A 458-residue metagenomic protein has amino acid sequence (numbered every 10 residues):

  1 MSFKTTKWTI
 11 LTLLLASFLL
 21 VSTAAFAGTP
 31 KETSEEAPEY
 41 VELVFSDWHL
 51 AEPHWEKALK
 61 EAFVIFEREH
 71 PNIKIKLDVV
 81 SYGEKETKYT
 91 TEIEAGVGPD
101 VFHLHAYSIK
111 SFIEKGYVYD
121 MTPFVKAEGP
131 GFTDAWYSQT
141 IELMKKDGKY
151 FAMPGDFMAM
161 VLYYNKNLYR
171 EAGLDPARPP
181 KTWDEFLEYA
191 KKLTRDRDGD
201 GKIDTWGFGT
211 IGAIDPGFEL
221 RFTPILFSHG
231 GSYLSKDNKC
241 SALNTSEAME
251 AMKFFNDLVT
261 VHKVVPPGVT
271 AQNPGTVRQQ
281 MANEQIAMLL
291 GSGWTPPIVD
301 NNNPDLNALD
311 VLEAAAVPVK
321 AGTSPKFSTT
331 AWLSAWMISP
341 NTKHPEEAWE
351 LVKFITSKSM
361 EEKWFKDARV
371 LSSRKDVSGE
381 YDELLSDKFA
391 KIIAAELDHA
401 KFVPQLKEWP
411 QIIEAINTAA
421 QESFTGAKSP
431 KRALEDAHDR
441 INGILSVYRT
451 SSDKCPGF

Functional and structural regions predicted by a protein language model:
S2-L11, T23-Y117, K126-D134, P176 (+10 more regions): Conserved N-terminal structural module of periplasmic/extracytoplasmic solute-binding proteins
T29, S81, A106-V161, L187 (+7 more regions): Hinge/lid segment of periplasmic solute-binding proteins
V64, R68-E69, K74, A172 (+4 more regions): Extracytoplasmic/periplasmic substrate-recognition and gating elements
G83-D120, F132-A152, L162-Y163, L168 (+5 more regions): Pocket-flanking alpha-helical
Y119-W136, P179, D198-G199, W206-D215 (+6 more regions): Short, solvent-exposed loop/beta-turn-alpha elements that line the ligand-binding surface or hinge of extracytoplasmic
Q139, L143, L312-V317, F365-T418 (+2 more regions): Long, aromatic- and glycine/proline-rich binding clefts that accommodate carbohydrate-like moieties
M160-Y164, L226, W336-I338: Short glycine- and hydrophobic/aromatic-rich loop-to-beta-strand nucleating segment in the catalytic cores
L187-K192, D237-V269, E313, V317-K320: Glycine-centered hinge/linker elements that transmit conformational signals in sensory and ligand-binding systems
